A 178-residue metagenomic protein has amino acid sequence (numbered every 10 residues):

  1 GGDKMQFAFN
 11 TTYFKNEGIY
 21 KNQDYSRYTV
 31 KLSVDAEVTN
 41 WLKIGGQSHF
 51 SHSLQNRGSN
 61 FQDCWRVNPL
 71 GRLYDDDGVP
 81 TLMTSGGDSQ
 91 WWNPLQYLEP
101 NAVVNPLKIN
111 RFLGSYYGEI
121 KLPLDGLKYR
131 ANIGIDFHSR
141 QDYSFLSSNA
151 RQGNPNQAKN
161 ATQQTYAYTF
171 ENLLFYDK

Functional and structural regions predicted by a protein language model:
G1, N10, S33, S115-E119 (+1 more regions): Outer-membrane beta-barrel architecture
G2-D3, E37-T39, L122-D125: Outer-membrane beta-barrel channels and translocator barrels
D3-F7, S139-D142: Short coil-to-beta-strand
A8-N10, G45-G46: Periplasmic plug
T11-E17: Transmembrane beta-strand segments that form the barrel wall of outer-membrane beta-barrel proteins
G18-Y25, T29-L113, K128-K178: Surface-exposed loop/interface segments of Gram-negative outer-membrane beta-barrel transport/assembly proteins
G114-K128: Short, charged helix-to-loop "capping" segments that act as catalytic/coupling loops
